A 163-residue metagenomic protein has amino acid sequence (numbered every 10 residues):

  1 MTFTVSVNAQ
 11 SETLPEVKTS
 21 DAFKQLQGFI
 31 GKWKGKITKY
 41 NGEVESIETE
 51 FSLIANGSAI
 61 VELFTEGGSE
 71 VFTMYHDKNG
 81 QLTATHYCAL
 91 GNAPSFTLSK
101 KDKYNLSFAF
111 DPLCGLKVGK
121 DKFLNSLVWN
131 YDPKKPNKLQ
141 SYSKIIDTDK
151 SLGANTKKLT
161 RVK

Functional and structural regions predicted by a protein language model:
M1-E12: Bacterial Sec-dependent N-terminal signal peptides
Q10, P15, K100, K138-K163: Edge beta-strand at a domain terminus
P15-T19, G35-G119: Central antiparallel beta-sheet cores of small beta-barrel/beta-sandwich binding domains
V17-K32: N-terminal helix-cap/turn-to-beta initiation motif at the start of protein domains
F29-K36, Q140-S141: A short, Trp-centered hydrophobic/proline-enriched beta-strand micro-motif
W33, E43-V44, D149-G153: Tryptophan-centered short beta-strand motifs
D121-L124: Amphipathic hydrophobic-ligand
D132-K135: Beta-rich strand-turn-strand
